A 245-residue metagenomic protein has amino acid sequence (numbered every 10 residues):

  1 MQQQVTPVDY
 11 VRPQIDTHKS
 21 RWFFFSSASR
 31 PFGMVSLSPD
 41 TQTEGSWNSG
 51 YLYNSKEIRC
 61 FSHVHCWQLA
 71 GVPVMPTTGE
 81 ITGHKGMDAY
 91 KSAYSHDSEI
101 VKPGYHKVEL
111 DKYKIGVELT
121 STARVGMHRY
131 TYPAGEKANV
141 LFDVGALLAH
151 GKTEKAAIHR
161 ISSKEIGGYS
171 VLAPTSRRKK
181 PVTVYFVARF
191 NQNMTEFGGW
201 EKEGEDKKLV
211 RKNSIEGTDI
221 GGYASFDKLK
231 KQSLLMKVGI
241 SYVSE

Functional and structural regions predicted by a protein language model:
Q3-E245: Accessory carbohydrate-recognition regions in carbohydrate-active enzymes
